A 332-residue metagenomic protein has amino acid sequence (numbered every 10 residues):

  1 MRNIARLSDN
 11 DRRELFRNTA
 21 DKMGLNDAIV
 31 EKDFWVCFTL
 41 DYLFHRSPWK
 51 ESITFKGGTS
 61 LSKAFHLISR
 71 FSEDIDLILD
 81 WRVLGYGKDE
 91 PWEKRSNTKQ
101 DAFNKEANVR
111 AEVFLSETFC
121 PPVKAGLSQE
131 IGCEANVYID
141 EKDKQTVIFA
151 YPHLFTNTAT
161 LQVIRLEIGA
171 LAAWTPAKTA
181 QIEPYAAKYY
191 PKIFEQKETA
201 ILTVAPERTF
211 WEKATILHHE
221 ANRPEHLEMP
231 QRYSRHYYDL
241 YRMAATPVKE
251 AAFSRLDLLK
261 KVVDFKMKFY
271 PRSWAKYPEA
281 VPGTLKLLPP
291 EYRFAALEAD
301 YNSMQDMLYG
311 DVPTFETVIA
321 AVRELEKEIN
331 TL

Functional and structural regions predicted by a protein language model:
M1-I53, F65-S69, I75, W81-L332: Structured mid-to-C-terminal alpha-helical surface segments
F55-T59: Glycine-rich beta-strand-to-loop/alpha-helix junction loops that act as flexible
S62: Betabetaalpha-Me/HNH-type nuclease active-site subdomain
